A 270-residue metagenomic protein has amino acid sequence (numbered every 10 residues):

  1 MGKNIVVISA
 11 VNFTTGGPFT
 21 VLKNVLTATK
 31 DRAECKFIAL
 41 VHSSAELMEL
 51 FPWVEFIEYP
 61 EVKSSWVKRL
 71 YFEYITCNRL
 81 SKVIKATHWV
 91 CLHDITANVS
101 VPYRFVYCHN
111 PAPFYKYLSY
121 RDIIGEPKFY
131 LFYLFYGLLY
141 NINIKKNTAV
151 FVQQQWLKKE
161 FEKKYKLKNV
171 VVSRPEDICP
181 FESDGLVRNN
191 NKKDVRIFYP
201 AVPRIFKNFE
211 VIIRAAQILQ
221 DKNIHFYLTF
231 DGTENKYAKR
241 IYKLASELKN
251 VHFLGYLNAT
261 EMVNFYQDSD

Functional and structural regions predicted by a protein language model:
V7, L22-A28, R32-I95: Active-site donor-binding segments of glycosyltransferases and PAPS-dependent sulfotransferases
V7-I8, N189-K207, I213-A216: Conserved donor-binding/catalytic core segment of Leloir-type glycosyltransferases
V21-L22, T29, I197, I212-A215 (+1 more regions): A structural motif in glycosyltransferase catalytic domains
L40-S44, H225-K239, G255-Y256: Glycosyltransferase donor-sugar binding loop
E55, K239-T260: Nucleotide-activated donor-binding/catalytic signature segment of Leloir-type glycosyltransferases, i.e., the conserved
Y74, N264-S269: Short alpha-helical donor nucleotide-sugar binding micro-motif in glycosyltransferases
R79, K128-V150: Membrane-proximal helix-turn-helix segments that form the acceptor-binding/catalytic region of lipid-linked
I144-S183: Donor nucleotide-sugar binding/catalytic pocket of nucleotide-sugar-dependent glycosyltransferases
